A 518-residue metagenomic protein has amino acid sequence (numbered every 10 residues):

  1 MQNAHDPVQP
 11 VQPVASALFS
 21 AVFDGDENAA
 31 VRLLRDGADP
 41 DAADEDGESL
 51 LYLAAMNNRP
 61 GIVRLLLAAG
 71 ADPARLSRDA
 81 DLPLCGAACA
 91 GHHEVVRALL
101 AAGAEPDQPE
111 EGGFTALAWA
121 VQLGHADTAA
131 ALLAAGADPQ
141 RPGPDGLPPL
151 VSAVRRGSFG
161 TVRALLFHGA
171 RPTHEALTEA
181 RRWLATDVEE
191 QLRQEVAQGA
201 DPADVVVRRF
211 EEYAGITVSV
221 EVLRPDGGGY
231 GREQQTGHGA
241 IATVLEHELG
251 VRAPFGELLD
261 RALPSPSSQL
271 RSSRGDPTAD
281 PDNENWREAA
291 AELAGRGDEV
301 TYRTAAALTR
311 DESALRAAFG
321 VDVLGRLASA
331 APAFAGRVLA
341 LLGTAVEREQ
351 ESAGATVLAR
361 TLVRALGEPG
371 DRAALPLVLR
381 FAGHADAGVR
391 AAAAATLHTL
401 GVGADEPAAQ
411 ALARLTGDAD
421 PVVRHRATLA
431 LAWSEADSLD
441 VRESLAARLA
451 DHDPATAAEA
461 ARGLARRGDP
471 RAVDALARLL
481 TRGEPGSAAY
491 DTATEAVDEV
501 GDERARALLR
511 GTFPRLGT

Functional and structural regions predicted by a protein language model:
V11-L18, A43-S49, L76-L82, P109-T115 (+2 more regions): Ankyrin-repeat boundary/"N-cap" motif
A17, L50-A54, P83-A87, A116-A120 (+5 more regions): Ankyrin-repeat helix-start
S20-G25, L53-R59, G86-H92, W119-H125 (+2 more regions): Ankyrin repeat A-helix N-terminal signature
A29, G61-I62, E94-V95, D127-T128 (+3 more regions): Conserved ankyrin/ankyrin-like repeat signature
R32-D39, R64-D72, R97-E105, A130-D138 (+1 more regions): Ankyrin repeat domain, specifically the short helix-to-loop turn at the C-terminus of the second helix of each repeat
Q269-S272, D298-T309, A330-E349, D371-G383 (+4 more regions): Amphipathic alpha-helical scaffolding segments comprising HEAT/armadillo-like alpha-solenoid repeats
A314-L315, S352, T356-V357, R372 (+4 more regions): Alpha-helix N-cap/helix-start positions at coil->helix boundaries
